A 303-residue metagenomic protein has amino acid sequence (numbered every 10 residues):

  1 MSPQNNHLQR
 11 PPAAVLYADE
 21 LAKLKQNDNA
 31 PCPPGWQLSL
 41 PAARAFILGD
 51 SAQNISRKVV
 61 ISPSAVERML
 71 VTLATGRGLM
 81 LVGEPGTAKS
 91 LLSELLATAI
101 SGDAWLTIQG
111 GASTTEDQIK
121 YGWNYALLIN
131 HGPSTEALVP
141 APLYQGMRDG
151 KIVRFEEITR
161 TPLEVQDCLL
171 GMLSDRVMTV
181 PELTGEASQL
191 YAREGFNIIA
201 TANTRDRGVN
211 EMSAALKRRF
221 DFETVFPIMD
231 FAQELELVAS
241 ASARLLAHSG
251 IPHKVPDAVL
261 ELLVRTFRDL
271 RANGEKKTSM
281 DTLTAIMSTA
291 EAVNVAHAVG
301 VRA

Functional and structural regions predicted by a protein language model:
S2-G250: AAA+ P-loop NTPase catalytic core and its hallmark functional loops
P63, S242-A303: Conserved AAA+ ATPase small/helical "lid" subdomain
